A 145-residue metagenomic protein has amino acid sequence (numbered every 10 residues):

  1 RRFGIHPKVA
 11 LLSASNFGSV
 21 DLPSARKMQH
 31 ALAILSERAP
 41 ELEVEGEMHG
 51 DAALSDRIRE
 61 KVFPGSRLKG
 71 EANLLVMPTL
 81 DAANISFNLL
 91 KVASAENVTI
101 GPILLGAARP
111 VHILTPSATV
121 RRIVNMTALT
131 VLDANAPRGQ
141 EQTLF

Functional and structural regions predicted by a protein language model:
R1-E47, D51: Glycine-rich phosphate/diphosphate-binding loop of Rossmann-like nucleotide-binding domains
I34-F145: Glycine-rich phosphate/nucleotide-binding loop
